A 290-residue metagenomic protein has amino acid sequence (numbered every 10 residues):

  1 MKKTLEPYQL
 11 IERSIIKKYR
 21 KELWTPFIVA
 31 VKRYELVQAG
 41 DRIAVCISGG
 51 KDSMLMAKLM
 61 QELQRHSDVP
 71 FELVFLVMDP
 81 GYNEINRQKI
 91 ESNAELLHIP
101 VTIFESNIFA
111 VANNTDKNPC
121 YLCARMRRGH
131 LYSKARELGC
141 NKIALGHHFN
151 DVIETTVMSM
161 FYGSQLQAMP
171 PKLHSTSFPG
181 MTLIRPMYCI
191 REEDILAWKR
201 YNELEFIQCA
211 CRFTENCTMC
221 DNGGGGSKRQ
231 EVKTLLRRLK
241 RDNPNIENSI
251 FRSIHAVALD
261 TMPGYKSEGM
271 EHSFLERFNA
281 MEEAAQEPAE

Functional and structural regions predicted by a protein language model:
K2-L166, P170, H174, E193-A197 (+2 more regions): ATP-dependent adenylation/nucleotidyltransferase module used to activate substrates
K17, K21, E84, R125 (+6 more regions): Electropositive phosphate-/nucleotide-binding environments in soluble metabolic enzymes
L73, N150-L236: Catalytic subdomain that performs nucleotidyl-dependent activation
M126-L138, K172-F178, V232-S253: Short, basic, helix/turn surface patches
L204-E290: The feature marks non-catalytic terminal segments
